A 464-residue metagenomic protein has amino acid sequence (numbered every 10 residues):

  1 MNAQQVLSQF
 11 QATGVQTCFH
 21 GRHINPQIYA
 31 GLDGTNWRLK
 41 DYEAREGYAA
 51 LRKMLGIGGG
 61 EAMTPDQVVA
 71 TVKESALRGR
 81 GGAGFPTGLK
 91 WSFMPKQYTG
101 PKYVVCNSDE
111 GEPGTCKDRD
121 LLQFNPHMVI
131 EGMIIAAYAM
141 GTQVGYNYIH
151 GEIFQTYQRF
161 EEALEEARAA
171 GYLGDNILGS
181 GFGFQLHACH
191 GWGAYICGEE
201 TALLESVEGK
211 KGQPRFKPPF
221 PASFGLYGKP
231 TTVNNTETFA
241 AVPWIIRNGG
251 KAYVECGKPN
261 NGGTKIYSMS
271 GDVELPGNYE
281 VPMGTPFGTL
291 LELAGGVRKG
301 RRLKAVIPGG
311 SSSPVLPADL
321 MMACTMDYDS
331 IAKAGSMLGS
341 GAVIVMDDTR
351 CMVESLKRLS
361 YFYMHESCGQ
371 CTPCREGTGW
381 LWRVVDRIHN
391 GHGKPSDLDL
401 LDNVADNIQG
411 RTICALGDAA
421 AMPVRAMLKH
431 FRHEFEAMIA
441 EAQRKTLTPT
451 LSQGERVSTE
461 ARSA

Functional and structural regions predicted by a protein language model:
M1, A49-E74, G100-V104, S108 (+7 more regions): Ferredoxin-type iron-sulfur electron-transfer modules in oxidoreductases and energy-metabolism complexes
N2-V69: Cofactor-/ligand-binding subdomain signature composed of acidic, glycine-rich, tryptophan-containing flexible loops
G34, Y42-A49, C106-D118, P221-Y227 (+1 more regions): Gly-rich Lys/Arg/Thr-decorated short loops/hinges at beta-loop-alpha junctions or inter-strand turns that position
G47, V72-M94, A136, G191-E205 (+3 more regions): Conserved phosphate/anionic-ligand binding catalytic regions in large, soluble enzymes, centered on
M54-Q97, E255, N260, S268 (+3 more regions): Accessory "access/gating" subregions that flank catalytic or transport cores
N125-A139: Histidine-anchored nucleotide/phosphate-binding helix
G132-A136, P282-G300: Short amphipathic, charge-patterned alpha-helical segments
Y157-M283, G295: Hydrophobic alpha-helical positions that pack around
